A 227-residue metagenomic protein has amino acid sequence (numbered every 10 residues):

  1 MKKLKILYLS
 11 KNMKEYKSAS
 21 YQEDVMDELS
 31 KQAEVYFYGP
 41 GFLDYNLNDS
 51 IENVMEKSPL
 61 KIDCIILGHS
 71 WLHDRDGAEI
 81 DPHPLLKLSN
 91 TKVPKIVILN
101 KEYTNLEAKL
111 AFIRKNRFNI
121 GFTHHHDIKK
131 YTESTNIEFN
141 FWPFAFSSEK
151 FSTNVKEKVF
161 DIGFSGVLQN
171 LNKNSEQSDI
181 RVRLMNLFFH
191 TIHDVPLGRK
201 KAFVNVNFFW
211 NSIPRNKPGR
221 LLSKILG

Functional and structural regions predicted by a protein language model:
K2-N53, H69-P84, V97-G227: Nucleotide-sugar donor-binding catalytic core of glycosyltransferases
M55-W71: Short acidic/histidine-rich motifs immediately flanking catalytic phosphotransfer sites in two-component signaling
K87: An amphipathic, hydrophobic-aromatic interaction surface with interspersed Lys/Arg that forms lipid/phosphate-bearing
